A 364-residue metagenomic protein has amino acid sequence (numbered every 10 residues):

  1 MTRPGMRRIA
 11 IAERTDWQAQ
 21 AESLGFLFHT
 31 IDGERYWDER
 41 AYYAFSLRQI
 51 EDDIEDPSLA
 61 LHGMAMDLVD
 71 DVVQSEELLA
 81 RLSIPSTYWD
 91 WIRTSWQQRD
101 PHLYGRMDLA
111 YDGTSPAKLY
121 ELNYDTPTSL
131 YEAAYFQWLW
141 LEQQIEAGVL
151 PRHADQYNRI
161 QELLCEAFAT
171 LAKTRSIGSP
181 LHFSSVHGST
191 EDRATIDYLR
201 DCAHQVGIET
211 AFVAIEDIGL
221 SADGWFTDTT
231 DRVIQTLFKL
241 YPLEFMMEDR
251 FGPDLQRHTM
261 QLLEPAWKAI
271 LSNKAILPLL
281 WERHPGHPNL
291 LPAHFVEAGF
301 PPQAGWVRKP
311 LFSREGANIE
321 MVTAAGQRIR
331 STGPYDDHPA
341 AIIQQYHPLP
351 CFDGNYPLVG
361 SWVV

Functional and structural regions predicted by a protein language model:
M1-V364: Preference for protein termini
